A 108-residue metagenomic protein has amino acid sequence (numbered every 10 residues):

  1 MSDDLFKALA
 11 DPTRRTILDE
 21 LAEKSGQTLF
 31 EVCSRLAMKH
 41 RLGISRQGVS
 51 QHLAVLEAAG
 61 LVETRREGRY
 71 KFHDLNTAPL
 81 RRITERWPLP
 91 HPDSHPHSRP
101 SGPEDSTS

Functional and structural regions predicted by a protein language model:
M1-S2, D19-E23, N76-S108: Amphipathic alpha-helical dimerization/coiled-coil segments that flank or bridge DNA-binding/regulatory modules
S2-D4, A59: A generic local structural motif
K7-A8, P12-S45, Y70-R81: N-terminal helix-turn-helix DNA-binding core of bacterial DNA-binding proteins
C33, R41-L42, G60, P103-S108: Hydrophobic small-molecule pocket/channel-lining residues, especially in calycin-type beta-barrels
L53-A54: Short, hydrophobic-biased segments on the C-terminal half of alpha helices that form "recognition helices"
E57-E67, D74: Beta-hairpin "wing" of winged helix-turn-helix
